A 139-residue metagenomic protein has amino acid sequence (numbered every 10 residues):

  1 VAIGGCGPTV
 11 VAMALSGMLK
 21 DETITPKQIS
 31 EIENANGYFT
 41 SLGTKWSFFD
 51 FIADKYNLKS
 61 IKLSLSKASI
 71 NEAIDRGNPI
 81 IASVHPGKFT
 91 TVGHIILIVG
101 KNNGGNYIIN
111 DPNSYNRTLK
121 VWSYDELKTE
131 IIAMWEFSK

Functional and structural regions predicted by a protein language model:
I3: Histidine-centered phosphotransfer motif of kinases
V10-L15: Buried hydrophobic packing segments
S16, K20-K139: Conserved active-site-adjacent core of cysteine acyl-enzyme catalytic domains
